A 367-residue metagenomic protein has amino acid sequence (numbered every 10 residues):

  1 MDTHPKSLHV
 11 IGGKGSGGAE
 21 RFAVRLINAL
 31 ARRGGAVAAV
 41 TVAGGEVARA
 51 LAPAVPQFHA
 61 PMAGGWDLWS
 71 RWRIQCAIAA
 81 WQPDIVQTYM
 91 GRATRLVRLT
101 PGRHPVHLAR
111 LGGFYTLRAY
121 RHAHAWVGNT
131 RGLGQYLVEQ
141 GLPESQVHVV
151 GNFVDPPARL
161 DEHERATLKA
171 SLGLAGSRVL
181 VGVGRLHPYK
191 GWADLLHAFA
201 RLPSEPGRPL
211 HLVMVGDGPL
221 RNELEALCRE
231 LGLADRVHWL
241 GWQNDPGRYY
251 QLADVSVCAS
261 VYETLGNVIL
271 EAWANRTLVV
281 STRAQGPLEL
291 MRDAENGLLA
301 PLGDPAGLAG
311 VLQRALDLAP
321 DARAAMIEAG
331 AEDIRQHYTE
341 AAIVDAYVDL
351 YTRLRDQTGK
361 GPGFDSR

Functional and structural regions predicted by a protein language model:
H4-P5, H9-S70, A77, Q146: N-terminal strand-loop element at the rim of the active site of nucleotide-sugar-dependent glycosyltransferases
G17-N28, R178-P203, L212, P219-A226 (+1 more regions): A conserved mid-protein helix/loop that constitutes part of the nucleotide-sugar donor-binding site
A39-T41, L278-S281: Short hydrophobic beta-strand element within catalytic cores of glycosyltransferases and related nucleotide-activated
W66-S70, T88-T94, L111: Short His-centered aromatic/hydrophobic patch
G132, F153: Carbohydrate-associated surface elements
R159-L174, V179, S204, R229 (+3 more regions): A short helix/loop element that forms part of the nucleotide-sugar donor recognition site in Leloir-type
W242, V261: Aromatic "clamp/platform" in nucleotide-sugar-dependent glycosyltransferases that forms part of the donor/acceptor
D293-A294, L298-A306, R314-P320: Conserved acidic donor-binding segment of nucleotide-sugar-dependent glycosyltransferases
